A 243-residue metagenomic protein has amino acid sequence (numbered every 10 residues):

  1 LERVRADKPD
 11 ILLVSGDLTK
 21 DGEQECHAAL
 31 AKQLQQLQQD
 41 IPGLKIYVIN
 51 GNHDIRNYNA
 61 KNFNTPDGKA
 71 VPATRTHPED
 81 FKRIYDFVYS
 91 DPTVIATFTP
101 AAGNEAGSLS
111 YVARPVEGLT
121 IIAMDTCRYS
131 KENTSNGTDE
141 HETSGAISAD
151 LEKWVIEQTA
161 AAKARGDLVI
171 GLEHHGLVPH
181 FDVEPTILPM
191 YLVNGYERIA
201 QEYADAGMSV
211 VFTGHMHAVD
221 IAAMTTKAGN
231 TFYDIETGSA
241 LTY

Functional and structural regions predicted by a protein language model:
L1-H27: N-terminal active-site segment of His-dependent metallophosphoesterases
R5-P9, K32-P42, Y129, A160-A164 (+1 more regions): Sec-exported extracytoplasmic/periplasmic mature domains
K8, R114-P115, T120-A123, T134-G229 (+1 more regions): His/acidic metal-ligating clusters that form di-metal
G16-L18, N52-H53, T126-C127, H174-G176 (+2 more regions): Active-site metal-binding loops of divalent metal-dependent hydrolases
K20-E23, I55-N59, S130-E132, V178-F181 (+1 more regions): Short catalytic/ligand-binding loop motif for oxyanion handling, primarily in non-cytosolic enzymes, centered on
A29-K153: Extended active-site neighborhood of metal-dependent phosphoesterases/phosphodiesterases
